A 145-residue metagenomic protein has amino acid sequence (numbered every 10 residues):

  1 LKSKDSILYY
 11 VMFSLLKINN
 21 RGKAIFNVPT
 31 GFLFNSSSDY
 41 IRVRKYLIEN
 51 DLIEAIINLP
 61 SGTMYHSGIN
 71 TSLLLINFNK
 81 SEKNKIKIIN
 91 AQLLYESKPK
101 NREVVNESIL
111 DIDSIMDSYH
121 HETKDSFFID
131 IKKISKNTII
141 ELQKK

Functional and structural regions predicted by a protein language model:
L1-K145: A conserved structural/catalytic subdomain of Rossmann-like adenosyl-cofactor enzymes
